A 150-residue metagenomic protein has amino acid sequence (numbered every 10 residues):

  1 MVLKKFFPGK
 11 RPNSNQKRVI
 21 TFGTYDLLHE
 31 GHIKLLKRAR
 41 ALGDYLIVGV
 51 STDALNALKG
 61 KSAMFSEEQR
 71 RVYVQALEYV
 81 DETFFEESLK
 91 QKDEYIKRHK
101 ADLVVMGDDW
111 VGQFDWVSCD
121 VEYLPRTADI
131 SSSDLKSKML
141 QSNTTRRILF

Functional and structural regions predicted by a protein language model:
M1-F150: Nucleotidyltransferase catalytic core that binds NTPs
